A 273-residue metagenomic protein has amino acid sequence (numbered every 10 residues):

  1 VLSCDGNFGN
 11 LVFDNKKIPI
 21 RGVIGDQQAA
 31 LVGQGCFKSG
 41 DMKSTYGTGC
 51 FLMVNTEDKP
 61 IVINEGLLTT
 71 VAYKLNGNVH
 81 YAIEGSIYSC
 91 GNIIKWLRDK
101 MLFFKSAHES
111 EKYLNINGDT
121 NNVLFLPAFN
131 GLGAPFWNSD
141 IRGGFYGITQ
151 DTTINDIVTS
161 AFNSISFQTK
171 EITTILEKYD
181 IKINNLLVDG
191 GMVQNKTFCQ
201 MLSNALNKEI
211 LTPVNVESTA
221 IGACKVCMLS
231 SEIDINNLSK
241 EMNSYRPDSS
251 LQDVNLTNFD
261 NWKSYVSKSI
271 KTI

Functional and structural regions predicted by a protein language model:
V1-C4, S44-Y46, E109-Y113, S160 (+3 more regions): Beta-strand segments within the central parallel beta-sheet cores of soluble alpha/beta enzyme folds
V1-N78, S89, K105-K112, D119 (+3 more regions): ATP-dependent carbohydrate kinase catalytic cores
I18-G22, I83-I87, D99-K100, P135 (+4 more regions): Hydrophobic alpha-helical scaffolding
A30-G33, I87-Y88, N163, Q200-S203 (+1 more regions): Glycine-rich phosphate-binding/hydrolytic loop that grips phosphoryl groups
K74-I83, Y146, L206-T212, K240-L251: Short beta-alpha connecting loops at secondary-structure transitions that line or flank enzyme active sites
N76-L102: A conserved active-site cap/scaffold subdomain adjacent to cofactor or substrate pockets
L102, S230-I273: Acidic, glycine/GT-rich loop-and beta-edge segments that sit at the periphery of enzyme/chaperone cores
N117-T219: Activation-segment/catalytic-loop signature of the eukaryotic protein kinase fold
